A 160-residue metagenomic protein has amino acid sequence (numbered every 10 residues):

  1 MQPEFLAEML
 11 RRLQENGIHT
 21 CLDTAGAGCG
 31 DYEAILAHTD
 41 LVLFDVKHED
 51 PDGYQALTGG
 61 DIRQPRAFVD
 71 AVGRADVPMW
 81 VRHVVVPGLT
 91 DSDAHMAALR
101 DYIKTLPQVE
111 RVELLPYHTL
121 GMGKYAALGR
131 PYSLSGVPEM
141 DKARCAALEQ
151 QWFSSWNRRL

Functional and structural regions predicted by a protein language model:
M1-L115, L120: Conserved AdoMet/S-adenosylmethionine-binding subsite of the radical SAM
P87-L160: Auxiliary Fe-S-binding modules of radical SAM enzymes
